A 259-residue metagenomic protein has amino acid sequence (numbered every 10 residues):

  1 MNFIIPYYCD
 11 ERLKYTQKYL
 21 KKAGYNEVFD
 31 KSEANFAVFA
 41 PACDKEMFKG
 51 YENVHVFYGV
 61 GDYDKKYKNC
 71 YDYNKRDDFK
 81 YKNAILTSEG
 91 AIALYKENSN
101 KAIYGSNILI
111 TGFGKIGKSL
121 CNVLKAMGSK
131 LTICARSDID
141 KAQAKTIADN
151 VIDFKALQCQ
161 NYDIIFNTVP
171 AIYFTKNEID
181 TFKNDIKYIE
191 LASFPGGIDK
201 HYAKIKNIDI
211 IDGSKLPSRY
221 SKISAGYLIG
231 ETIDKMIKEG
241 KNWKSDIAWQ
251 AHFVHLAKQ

Functional and structural regions predicted by a protein language model:
N2, N26, E33, N107 (+1 more regions): Residues at the starts of beta-strands that form the adenosine-phosphate
I4-K14, L20, Y104-L124: Glycine-rich adenosine-cofactor-binding loop
C9, R136-S137, A192-F194: Residues in the short beta-alpha loop(s) of Rossmann-like NAD(P)-binding domains
L20-A34, D44-M47, D153-K155: A short, well-structured beta->alpha microelement
D30, M127-I147: NAD(P)-binding Rossmann-fold cofactor-contacting core
F39-G50, V54-G105, G213, T232 (+1 more regions): Glycine/serine-rich phosphate-binding loop and adjoining beta1-alpha1 elements at the start of nucleotide-handling
A42-N53, A144-R219: Rossmann-like adenosine-cofactor binding region
F79, I211-Q259: C-terminal helix-to-coil terminal segments
